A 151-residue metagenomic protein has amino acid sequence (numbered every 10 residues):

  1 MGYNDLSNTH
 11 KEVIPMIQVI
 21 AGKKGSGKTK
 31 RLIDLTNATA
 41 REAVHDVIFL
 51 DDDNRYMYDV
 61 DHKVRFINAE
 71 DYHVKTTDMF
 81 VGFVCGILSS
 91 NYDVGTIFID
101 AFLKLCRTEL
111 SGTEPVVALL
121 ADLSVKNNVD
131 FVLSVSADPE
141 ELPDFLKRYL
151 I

Functional and structural regions predicted by a protein language model:
M1, I17, A43, V64 (+3 more regions): Generic preference for hydrophobic/aromatic residues in regular secondary structure cores
M1-P15: Short, Lys/Arg-enriched N-terminal segments with co-localized hydrophobic residues within the first ~10-30 amino acids
G2, G22-G27, G82, G86 (+3 more regions): Residue-identity detector for glycine
Y3, Y56-Y58, Y72, Y92 (+1 more regions): Sequence-level detector for tyrosine residue identity
V13-G86, L142-D144: Conserved P-loop
T39-E42, D59, S89-V94, D122-N127: Conserved catalytic network of the ASCE P-loop NTPase/AAA+ motor domain
D93-I151: Replace "adjacent to P-loop NTPase cores in ATP/GTP-dependent enzymes" with "adjacent to NTP-binding cores
